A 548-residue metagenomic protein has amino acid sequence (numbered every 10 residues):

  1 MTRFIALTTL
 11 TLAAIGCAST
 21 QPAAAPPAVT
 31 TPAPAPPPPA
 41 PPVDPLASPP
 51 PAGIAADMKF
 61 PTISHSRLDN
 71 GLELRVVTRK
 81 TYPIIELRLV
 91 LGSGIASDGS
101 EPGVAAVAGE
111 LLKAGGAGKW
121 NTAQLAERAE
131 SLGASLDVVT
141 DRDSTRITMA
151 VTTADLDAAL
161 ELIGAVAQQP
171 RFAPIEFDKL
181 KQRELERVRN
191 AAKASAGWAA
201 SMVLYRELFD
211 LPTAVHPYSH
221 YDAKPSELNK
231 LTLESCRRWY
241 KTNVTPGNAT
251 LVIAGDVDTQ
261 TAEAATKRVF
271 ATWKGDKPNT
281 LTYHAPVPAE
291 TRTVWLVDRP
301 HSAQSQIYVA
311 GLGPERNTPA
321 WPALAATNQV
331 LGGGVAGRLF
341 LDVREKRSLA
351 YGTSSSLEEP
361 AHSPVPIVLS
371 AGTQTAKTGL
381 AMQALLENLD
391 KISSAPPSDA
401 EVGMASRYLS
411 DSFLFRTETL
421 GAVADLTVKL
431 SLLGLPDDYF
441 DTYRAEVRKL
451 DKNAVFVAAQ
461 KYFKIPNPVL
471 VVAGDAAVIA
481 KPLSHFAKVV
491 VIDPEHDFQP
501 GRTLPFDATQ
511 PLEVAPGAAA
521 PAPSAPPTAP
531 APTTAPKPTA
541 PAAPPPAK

Functional and structural regions predicted by a protein language model:
C17-M58, T62-I63, V294-L296, P494-K548: Compositionally biased, proline/threonine/alanine/serine-rich low-complexity intrinsically disordered stretches
P26-P39, V43, L125-W239, E387 (+2 more regions): Acidic/histidine-enriched segments that form metal/cofactor-coordinating and catalytic pocket/exosite environments
P36-D44, S48-P49, T213-V215, T250-E315 (+1 more regions): An aromatic/glycine/proline-enriched structural segment found at the starts of mature extracellular/organellar domains
L46-S66, R206-A249, L281-P286, F413 (+2 more regions): Histidine-acidic residue clusters that define the catalytic metal-binding segment of zinc metallopeptidase domains
R88-A150, Y218-D222, G334-L349, A361: M16/MPP (pitrilysin/insulinase) zinc-metallopeptidase core fold and M16-derived inactive scaffolds
A114-K119, M149-R183, G334, E358-T417 (+2 more regions): M16/insulysin-pitrilysin zinc metalloprotease superfamily fold
R183-E207, A285-Q304, D342-G352, A395-L450: Short acidic/His-enriched helical or mixed secondary-structure segments at domain edges of catalytic enzymes and some
Y308-L312, G332-T373: A structural supersecondary motif
